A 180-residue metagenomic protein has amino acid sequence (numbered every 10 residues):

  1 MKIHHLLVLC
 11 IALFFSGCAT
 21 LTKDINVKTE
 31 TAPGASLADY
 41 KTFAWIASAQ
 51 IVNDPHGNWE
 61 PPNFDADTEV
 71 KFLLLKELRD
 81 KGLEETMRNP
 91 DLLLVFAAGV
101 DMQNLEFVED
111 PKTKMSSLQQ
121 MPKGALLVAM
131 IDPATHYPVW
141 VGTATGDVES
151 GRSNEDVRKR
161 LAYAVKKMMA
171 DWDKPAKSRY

Functional and structural regions predicted by a protein language model:
M1-L7: Bacterial N-terminal signal peptides that target proteins for export
L7-S16: Bacterial N-terminal signal peptides
C18-F72, K177-Y180: A structural "domain/chain start" motif
L21-T22, K81, E85, P90-V139 (+1 more regions): Surface-exposed short loop/turn segments
I25-V27, A98, A164, A170-A176 (+1 more regions): Terminus-proximal functional modules
V52-M102: Surface-exposed acidic loop/strand-edge motifs in secreted or periplasmic proteins that form small linear binding
A66, V70, L74, V157 (+1 more regions): Stable alpha-helical elements in mature extracytoplasmic
L75-L83, M102-Q103, T135, M169-K177: Sec-exported extracytoplasmic/periplasmic mature domains
